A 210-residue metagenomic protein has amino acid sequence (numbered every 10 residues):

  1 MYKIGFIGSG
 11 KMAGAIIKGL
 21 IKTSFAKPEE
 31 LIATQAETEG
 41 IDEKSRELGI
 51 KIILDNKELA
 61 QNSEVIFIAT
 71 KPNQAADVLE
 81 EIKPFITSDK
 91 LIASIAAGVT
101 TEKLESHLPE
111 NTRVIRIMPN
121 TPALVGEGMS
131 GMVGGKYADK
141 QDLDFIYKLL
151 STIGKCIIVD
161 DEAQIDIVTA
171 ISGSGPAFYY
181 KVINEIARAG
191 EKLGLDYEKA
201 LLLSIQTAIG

Functional and structural regions predicted by a protein language model:
M1-L54, E58-Q61, E127, A189-L193: NAD(P)+-binding Rossmann beta1-loop-alpha1 motif at the extreme N-terminus of oxidoreductases
I4-F6, I66, A93, I146: Hydrophobic packing within well-folded, soluble alpha/beta domains
G14, K18-K22, E80, P84 (+3 more regions): Short, well-ordered alpha-helices that flank and scaffold nucleotide-derived cofactor binding pockets
A15, E43, D77, K103 (+1 more regions): Phosphate- and divalent-cation-binding pockets in alpha/beta enzyme and binding domains that engage nucleotide-derived
L31, L59, A75, D196-S204: Small-residue helix-packing motif on alpha-helices
T38-E39, E47-L48, N56-M132: Rossmann-like NAD(P)(H) cofactor-binding subdomain of soluble oxidoreductases
K103, H107-R113, M129-I167, Y180-G210: Internal alpha-helical scaffold of NAD(P)-dependent oxidoreductase catalytic cores
G175: Aromatic-residue-lined binding/catalytic grooves and analogous aromatic/hydrophobic interfacial grooves in multimeric
